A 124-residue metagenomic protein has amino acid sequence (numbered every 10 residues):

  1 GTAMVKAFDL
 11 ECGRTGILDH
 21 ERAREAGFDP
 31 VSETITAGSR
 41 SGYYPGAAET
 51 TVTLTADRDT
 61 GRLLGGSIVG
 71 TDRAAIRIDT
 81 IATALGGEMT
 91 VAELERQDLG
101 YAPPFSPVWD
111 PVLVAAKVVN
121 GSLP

Functional and structural regions predicted by a protein language model:
G1-A7: N-terminal periplasmic "start-of-domain" segments of outer-membrane beta-barrel proteins
T2, D19-E21: Short glycine-/small-residue-rich flexible loop motifs, especially phosphate/cofactor-binding loops
A7-T15, R24-P124: Flexible, glycine-rich terminal cap/loop adjacent to redox cofactors in electron-transfer oxidoreductases
